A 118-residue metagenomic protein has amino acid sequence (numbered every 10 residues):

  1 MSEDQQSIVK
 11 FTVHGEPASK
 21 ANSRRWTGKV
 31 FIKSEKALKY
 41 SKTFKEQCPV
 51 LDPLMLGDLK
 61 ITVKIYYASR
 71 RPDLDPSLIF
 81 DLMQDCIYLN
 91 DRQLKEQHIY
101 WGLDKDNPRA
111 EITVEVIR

Functional and structural regions predicted by a protein language model:
M1-R118: Acidic, proline/glycine-enriched N-terminal capping motif
